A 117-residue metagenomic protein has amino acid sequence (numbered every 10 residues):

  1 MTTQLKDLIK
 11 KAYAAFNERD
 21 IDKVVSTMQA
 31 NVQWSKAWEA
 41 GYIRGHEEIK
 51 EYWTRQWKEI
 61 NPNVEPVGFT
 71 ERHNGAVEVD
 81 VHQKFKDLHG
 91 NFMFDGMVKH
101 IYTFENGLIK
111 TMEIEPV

Functional and structural regions predicted by a protein language model:
M1-S26: Short, low-complexity N-terminal intrinsically disordered segments enriched in polar/charged residues
T3, I43-R44: Residues at secondary-structure transition points
Q4, K50-V117: A beta-strand edge to alpha-helix "cap/lid" segment located at domain peripheries
I9, F16, M28, W53 (+1 more regions): Hydrophobic alpha-helical core bundles mediating ligand binding, dimerization, or RNAP-core interactions
D20, N31, L108: Conserved functional loop/turn residues at catalytic and ligand-binding sites
D22, H46-E47: Residues in well-ordered alpha-helical elements
Q33-I43, R55, E59: A short gly/proline-enriched turn/hairpin at secondary-structure junctions
